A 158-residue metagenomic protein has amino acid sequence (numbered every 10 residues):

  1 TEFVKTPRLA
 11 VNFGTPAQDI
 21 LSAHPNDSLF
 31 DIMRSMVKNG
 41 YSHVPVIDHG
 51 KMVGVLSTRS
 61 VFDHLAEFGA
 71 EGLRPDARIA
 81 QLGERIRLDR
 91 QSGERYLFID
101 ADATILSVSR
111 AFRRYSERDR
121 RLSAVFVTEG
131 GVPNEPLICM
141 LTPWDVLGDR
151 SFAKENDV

Functional and structural regions predicted by a protein language model:
T1-D19, S57-S123, T142-V158: Tandem CBS (Bateman) regulatory domains
S22, D31, S35-A77: Acidic (E/D-rich), amphipathic helical modules within compact regulatory domains
A23-D27, D100: Short, contiguous acidic and Ser/Thr-rich linear segments
N26-M33, S109: Short amphipathic alpha-helical segments
M36, V44-V61, F112, R120-V146: A glycine-centered beta-loop-beta connector
